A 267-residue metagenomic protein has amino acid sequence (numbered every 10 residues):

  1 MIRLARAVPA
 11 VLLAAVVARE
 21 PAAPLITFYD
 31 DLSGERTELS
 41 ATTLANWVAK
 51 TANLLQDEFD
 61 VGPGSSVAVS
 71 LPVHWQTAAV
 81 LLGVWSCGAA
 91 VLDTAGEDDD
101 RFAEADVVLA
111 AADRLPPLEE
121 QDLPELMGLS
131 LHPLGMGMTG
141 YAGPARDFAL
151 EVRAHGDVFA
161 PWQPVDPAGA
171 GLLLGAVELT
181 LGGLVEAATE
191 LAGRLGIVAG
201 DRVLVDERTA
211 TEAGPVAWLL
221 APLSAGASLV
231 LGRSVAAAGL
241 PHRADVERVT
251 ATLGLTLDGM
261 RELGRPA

Functional and structural regions predicted by a protein language model:
M1-P9, D30-G34, A41-T43, A52 (+2 more regions): Long terminal accessory regions outside catalytic cores
L4-T27, W162-Q163: A short N-terminal helical cap/helix-turn-helix that marks the beginning of AMP-binding/adenylate-forming
A18-E20, D60-P63, D100-D106, E119-L123 (+2 more regions): Flexible, charged surface loops at secondary-structure boundaries
I26-V61, L172-I197: Conserved AMP-binding/adenylate-forming core of the ANL superfamily
L54-A90, A199-L220: Conserved AMP-binding/adenylate-forming
V69-S70, L81-L134, L172, A227-G239: Short beta-strand->loop structural element characteristic of the AMP-binding/adenylate-forming
E104-G193, T252-A267: ANL superfamily adenylate-forming
A188-G200, A210-M260: Conserved AMP-binding/adenylation subdomain of ANL enzymes
